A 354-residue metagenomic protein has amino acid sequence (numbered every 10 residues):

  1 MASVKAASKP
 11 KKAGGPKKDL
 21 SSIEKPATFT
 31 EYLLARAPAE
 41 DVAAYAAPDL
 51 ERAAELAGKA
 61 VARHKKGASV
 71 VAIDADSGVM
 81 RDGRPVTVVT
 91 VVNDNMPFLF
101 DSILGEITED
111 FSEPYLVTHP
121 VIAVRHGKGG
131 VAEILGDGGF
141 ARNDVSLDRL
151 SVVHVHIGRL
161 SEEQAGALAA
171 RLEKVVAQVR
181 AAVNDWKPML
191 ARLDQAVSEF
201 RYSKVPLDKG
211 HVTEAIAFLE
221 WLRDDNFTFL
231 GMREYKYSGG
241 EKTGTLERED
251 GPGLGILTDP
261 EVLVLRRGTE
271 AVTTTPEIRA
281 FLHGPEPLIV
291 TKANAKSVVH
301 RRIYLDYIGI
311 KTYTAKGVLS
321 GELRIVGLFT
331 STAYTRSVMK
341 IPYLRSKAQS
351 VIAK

Functional and structural regions predicted by a protein language model:
A2-R84, V88-T90, G105, P120 (+2 more regions): Charge-rich interaction surfaces and accessory domains that mediate macromolecular binding and assembly
L56-A57, V71-D76, L99, G105-D137: Ser/Thr-rich, low-complexity intrinsically disordered terminal regions
V92-F98: Short, surface-exposed ligand-recognition loops at beta-strand->loop->(often short) alpha-helix junctions that present
M96, G158-E162: Helix N-cap motif at beta-to-alpha junctions
L99-F100, Q164: Secondary-structure boundary/capping motif
S112, L160, A177: Residue-level marker of positions within ordered structural domains that often coincide with functionally constrained
V124-R159: Extended charged low-complexity segments that act as oligomerization/scaffolding linkers
